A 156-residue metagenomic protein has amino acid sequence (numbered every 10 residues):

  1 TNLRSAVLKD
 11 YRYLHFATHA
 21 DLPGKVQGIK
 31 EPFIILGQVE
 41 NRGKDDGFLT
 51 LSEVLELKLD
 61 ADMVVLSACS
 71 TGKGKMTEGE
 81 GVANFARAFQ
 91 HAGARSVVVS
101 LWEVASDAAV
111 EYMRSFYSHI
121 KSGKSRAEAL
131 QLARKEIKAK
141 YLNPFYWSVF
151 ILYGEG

Functional and structural regions predicted by a protein language model:
T1-G156: Catalytic cores of enzymes
